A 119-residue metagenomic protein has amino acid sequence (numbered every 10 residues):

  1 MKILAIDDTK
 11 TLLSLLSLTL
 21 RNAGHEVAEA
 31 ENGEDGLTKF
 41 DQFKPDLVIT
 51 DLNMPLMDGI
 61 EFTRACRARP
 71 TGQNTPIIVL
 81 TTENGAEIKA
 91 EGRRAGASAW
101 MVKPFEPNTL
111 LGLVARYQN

Functional and structural regions predicted by a protein language model:
S14-N22: Charged docking surfaces used in two-component/phosphorelay signaling
G24-E31, K39: Short hydrophobic/Thr-rich beta-strand motif most characteristic of the beta2 strand and flanking loop of CheY-like
F43-I49: Active-site beta3 strand of CheY-like receiver
D51, T81: Active-site residues of response regulator receiver
M54: Receiver (REC) domain active-site loop signature in two-component systems and cognate sites in sensor histidine kinases
F105-V114: C-terminal output helix
